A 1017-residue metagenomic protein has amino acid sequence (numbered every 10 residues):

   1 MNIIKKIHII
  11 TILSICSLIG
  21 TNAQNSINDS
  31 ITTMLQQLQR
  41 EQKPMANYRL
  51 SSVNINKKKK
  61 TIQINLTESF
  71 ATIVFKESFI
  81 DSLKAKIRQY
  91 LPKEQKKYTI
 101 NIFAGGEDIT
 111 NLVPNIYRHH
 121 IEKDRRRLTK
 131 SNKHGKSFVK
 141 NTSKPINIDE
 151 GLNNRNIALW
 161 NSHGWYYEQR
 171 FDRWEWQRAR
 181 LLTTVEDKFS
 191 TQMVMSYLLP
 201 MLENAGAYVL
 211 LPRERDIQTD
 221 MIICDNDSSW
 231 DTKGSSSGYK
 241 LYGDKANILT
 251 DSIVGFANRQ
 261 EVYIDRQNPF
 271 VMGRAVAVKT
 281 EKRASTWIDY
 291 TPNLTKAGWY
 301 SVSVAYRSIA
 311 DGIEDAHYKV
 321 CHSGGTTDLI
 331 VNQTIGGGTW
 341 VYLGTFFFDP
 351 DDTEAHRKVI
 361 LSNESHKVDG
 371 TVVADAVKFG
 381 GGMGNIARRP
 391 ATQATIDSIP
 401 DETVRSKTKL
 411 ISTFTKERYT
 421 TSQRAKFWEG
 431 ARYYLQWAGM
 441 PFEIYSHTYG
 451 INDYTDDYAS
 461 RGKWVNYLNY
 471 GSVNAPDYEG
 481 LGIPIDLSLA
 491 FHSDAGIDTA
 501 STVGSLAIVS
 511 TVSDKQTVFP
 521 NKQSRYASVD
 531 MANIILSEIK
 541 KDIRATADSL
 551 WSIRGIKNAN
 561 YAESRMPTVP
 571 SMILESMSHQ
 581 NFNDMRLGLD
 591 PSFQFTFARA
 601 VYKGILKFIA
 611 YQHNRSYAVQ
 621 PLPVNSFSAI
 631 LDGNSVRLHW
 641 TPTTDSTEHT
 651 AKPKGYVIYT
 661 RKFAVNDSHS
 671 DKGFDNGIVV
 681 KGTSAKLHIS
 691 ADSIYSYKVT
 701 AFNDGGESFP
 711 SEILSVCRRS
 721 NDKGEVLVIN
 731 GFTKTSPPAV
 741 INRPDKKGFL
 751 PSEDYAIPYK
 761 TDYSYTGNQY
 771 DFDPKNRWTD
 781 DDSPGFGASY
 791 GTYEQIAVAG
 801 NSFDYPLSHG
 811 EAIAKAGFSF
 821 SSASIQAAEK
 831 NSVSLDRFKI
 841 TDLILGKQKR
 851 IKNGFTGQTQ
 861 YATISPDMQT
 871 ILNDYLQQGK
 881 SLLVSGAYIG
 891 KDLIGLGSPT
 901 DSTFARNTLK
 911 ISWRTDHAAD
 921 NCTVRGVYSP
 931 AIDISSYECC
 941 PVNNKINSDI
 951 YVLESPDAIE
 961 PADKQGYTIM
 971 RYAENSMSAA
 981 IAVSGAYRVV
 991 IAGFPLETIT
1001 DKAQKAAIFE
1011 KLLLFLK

Functional and structural regions predicted by a protein language model:
L182, Y197-A205, R213-E214, I713-I840 (+2 more regions): Aromatic-Pro/Gly-enriched surface loop or interdomain linker that acts as a lid/target-recognition segment
Q267, A355-V359, E364, A376 (+5 more regions): Active-site-adjacent mobile loop/cap segments within catalytic or ligand-binding domains
T286-A310: A short beta-strand element within beta-rich, extracytoplasmic domains of secreted/secretory-pathway proteins
S406-E417, W428-R525, K557-Q580: Active-site microenvironments of hydrolase-like enzyme catalytic domains
M566-Q580, A600, F838, Q877-S885 (+3 more regions): A glycine-centered loop/beta-turn motif at secondary-structure junctions
K607-A651, G705-G724: Pro/Thr/Ser/Gly-rich low-complexity, intrinsically disordered linker/stalk tracts
L687-E707: Beta-strand-rich modules
K847-S955, G966, Q1004, I1008: A glycine-rich, often tryptophan-bearing local segment used as a flexible ligand/cofactor-contacting loop or short
